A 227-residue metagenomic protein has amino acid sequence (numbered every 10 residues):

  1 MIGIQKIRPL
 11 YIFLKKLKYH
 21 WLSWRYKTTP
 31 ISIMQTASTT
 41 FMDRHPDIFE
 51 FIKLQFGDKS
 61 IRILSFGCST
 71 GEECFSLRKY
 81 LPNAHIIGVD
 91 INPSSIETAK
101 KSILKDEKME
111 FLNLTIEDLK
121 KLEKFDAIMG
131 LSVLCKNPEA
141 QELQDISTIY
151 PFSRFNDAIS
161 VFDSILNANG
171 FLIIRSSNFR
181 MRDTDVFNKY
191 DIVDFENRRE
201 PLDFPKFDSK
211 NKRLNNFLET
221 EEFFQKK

Functional and structural regions predicted by a protein language model:
H20-K59: Class I SAM-dependent methyltransferase Rossmann-like catalytic core, especially the SAM/SAH-binding loop
S60-T70: Conserved class I S-adenosyl-L-methionine
T70-P82: Conserved SAM-binding loop of SAM-dependent methyltransferases across substrates and taxa, primarily the Class I
N92: Conserved SAM/SAH-binding beta-strand->alpha-helix loop
A99-K100: Conserved SAM-binding loop
K105-I116: Conserved SAM-binding strand-loop segment of SAM-dependent methyltransferases
E117-S132: A short acidic, Gly/Pro-enriched loop at the edge of an enzyme's catalytic core that lines a small-molecule cofactor
D145-A168: A short glycine-rich, Lys/Arg-flanked "PGG" loop and its adjoining helix->strand segment in the class I
